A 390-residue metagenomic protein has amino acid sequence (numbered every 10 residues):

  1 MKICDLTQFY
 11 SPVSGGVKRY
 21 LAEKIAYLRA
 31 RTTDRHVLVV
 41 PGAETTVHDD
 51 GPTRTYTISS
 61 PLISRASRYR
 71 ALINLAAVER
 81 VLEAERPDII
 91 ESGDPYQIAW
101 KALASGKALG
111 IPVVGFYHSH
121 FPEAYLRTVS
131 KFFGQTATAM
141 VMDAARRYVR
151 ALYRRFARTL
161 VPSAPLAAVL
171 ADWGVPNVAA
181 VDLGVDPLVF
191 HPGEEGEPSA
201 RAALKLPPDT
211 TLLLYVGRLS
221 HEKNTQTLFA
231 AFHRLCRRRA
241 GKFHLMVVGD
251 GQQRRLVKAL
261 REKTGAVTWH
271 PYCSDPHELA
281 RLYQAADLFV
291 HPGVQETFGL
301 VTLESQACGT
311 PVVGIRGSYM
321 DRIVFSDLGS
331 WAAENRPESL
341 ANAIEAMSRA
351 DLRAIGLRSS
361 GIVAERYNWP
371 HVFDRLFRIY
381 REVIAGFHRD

Functional and structural regions predicted by a protein language model:
M1-T57: N-terminal subdomain of nucleotide-sugar transferases
Y153, R281-A286: Short alpha-helical donor nucleotide-sugar binding micro-motif in glycosyltransferases
P165, G184: Carbohydrate-associated surface elements
P207-K223, F229-H233: Conserved donor-binding/catalytic core segment of Leloir-type glycosyltransferases
R255-C273, H277: Nucleotide-activated donor-binding/catalytic signature segment of Leloir-type glycosyltransferases, i.e., the conserved
V294: Aromatic "clamp/platform" in nucleotide-sugar-dependent glycosyltransferases that forms part of the donor/acceptor
P311-I315: Short hydrophobic beta-strand element within catalytic cores of glycosyltransferases and related nucleotide-activated
S326-E338, E345-D351: Conserved acidic donor-binding segment of nucleotide-sugar-dependent glycosyltransferases
